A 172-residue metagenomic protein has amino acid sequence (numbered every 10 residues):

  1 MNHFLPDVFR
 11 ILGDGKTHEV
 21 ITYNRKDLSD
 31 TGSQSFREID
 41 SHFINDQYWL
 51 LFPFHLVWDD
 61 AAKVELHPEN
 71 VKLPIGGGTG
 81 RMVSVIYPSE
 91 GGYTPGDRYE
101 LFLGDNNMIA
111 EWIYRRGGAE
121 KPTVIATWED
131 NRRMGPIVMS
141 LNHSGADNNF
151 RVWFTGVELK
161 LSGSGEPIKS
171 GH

Functional and structural regions predicted by a protein language model:
M1-G32, E69: N-terminal mature ectodomain segment of secretory-pathway/periplasmic proteins
M1-N2, H42-F43, Y48-L51, W58 (+3 more regions): Tryptophan-centered motif/residue detector
R10-L12, V20-T22, E65, I113 (+2 more regions): Ser/Thr- (and often Asn-) enriched beta-sheet segments in non-cytosolic proteins
I11-G13, D30, P74-G78, H143 (+1 more regions): Intrinsically disordered, low-complexity segments enriched in small/polar residues
H18-E19, Q34-S41, M108, L159-L161: Hydrophobic transmembrane signal anchors and adjacent membrane-proximal interface regions, especially in viral
Y23-P95, A119, H172: Flexible, processing/modification-adjacent segments and terminal tails in exported/periplasmic/extracellular proteins
T79-S170: Gly/Pro-enriched, hydrophobic low-complexity segments that function as extracytoplasmic propeptides/linkers
